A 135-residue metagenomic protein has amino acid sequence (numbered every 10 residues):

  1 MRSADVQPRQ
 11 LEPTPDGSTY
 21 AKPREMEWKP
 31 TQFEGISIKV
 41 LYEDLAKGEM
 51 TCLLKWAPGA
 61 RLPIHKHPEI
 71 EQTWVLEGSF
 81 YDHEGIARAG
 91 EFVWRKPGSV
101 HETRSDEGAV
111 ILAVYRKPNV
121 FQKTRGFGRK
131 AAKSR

Functional and structural regions predicted by a protein language model:
M1-G48, G128-R135: A short, N-terminal "cap"/entry segment at the start of jelly-roll beta-barrel domains of the cupin/DSBH fold
I36, P97-T124: Ligand-binding loop in jelly-roll beta-barrel domains
I38-V40, T51-L53, Q72, F92-W94 (+1 more regions): Conserved hydrophobic/aromatic beta-strand scaffold that supports enzyme active sites
Y42, C52-L54, P63-H67, E84-G85 (+1 more regions): Short histidine-centered beta-strand/loop micro-motifs that create catalytic or ligand/metal-coordination sites
A46-G48, A57-R61, Y81, S99 (+1 more regions): Short, charged/polar surface micro-motifs in flexible loops or helix N-caps
A57-A60, K66-H83, A89: Glycine- and acidic-residue-biased ligand/ion/polar-headgroup-sensing regions
R61, E91-F92, V110: Residue-level marker of beta-strand positions
Y81-S105: Short acidic-glycine-tyrosine-enriched beta hairpin
